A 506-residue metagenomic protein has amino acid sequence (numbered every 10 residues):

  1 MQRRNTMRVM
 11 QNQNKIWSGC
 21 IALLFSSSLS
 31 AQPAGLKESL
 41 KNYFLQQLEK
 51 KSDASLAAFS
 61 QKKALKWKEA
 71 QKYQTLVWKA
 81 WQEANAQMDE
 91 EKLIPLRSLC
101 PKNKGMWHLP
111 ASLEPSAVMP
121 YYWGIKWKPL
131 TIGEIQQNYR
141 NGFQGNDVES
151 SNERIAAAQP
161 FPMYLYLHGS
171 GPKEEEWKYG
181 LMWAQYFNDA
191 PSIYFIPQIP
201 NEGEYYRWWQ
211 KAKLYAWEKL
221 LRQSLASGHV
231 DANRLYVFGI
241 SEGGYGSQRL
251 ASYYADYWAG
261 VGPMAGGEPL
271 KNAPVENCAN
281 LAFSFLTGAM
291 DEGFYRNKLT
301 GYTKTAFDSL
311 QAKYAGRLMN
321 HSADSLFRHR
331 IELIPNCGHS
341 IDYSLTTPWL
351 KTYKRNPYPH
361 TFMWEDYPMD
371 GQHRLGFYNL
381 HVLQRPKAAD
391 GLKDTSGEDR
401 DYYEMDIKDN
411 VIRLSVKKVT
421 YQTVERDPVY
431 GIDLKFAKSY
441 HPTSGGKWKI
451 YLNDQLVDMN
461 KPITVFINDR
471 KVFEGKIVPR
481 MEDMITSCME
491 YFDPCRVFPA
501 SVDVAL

Functional and structural regions predicted by a protein language model:
N5-C20: Bacterial N-terminal signal peptides that target proteins for export
Q32-F161, K471-L506: A domain-start/cap signature at the N-terminus of enzymes
P33-A57, Q61-K62, K68, S309-L506: Alpha/beta-hydrolase-fold serine-hydrolase catalytic core, especially in secreted/extracellular enzymes
Q159-M163, A190-Y194, D231-L235, A255-G260 (+2 more regions): Loop/turn elements at helix/coil->beta-strand transitions in domains of secreted/extracellular proteins
P160-L225: Active-site machinery of serine-nucleophile hydrolases
N233-A279: Primarily recognizes the serine-hydrolase "nucleophile elbow" in alpha/beta-hydrolase and SGNH/GDSL folds
G260, A265-L350: The feature captures the conserved acid-bearing segment of alpha/beta-hydrolase catalytic domains
